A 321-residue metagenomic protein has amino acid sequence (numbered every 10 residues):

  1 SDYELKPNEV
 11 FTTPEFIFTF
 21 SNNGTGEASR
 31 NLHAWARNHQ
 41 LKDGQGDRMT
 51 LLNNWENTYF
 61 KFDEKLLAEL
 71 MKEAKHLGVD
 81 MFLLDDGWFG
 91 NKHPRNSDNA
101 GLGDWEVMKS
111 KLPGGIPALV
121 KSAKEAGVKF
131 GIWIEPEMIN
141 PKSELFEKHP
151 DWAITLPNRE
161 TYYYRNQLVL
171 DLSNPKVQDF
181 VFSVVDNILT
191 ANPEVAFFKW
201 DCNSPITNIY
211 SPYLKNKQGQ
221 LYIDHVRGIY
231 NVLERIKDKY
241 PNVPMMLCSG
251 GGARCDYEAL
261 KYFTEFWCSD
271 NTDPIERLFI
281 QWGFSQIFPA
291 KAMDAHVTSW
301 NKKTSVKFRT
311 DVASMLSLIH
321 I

Functional and structural regions predicted by a protein language model:
S1-K42, F60-E64: Beta-strand-rich recognition/accessory modules
D43-S183, N192, F197: Aromatic-lined carbohydrate-binding/catalytic grooves of carbohydrate-active enzymes
L84, W200-C202, L247: Conserved beta-strand positions
W88, E137-M138, S204, G250-G252: Conserved beta-strand edge residues that scaffold enzyme active sites
N91-H93, T207-N208, C255-Y257: Extracytoplasmic/secreted cell-surface and envelope-processing proteins
A118, S122-A126, A191, V232-K239 (+1 more regions): Alpha-helical structural signal in soluble globular domains
N140-D179, S183, I223-I319: Glycan-recognition surfaces
V181-V226: N-terminal/domain-start segments enriched in small and hydrophobic, helix-friendly residues, covering either
